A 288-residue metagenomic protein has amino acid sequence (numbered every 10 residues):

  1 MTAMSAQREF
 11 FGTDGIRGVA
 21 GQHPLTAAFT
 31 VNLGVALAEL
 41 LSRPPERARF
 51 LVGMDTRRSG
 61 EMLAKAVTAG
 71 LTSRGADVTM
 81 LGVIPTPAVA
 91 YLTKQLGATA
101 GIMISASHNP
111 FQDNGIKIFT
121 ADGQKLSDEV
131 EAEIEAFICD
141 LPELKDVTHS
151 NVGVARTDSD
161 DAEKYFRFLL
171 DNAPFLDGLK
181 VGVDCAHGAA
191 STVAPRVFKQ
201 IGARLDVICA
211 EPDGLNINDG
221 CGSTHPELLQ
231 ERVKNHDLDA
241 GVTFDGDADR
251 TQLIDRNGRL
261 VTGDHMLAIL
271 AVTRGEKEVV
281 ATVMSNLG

Functional and structural regions predicted by a protein language model:
M1-A69, S73-R74, T99, A155-L179: An N-terminal, well-structured beta->alpha segment
T2-A6, V19, N114-H236: Gly/Ser/Thr-enriched, mixed-charge loops and adjacent short helices that form phosphate/oxyanion-binding elements
E39, R43, R47-D113, R196-I254: N-terminal small/polar loop signature for handling phosphorylated ligands or for N-terminal nucleophile
F50-G53, V89, V183, K277-A281: Conserved PLP-anchoring active-site segment centered on the Schiff-base-forming lysine
D55-L63, C185-T192, S285: Glycine-rich phosphate-binding loops at beta-strand->alpha-helix junctions
T72, A88, A132-F166, R256-G288: Proline/glycine-rich low-complexity loops and linkers
D77-V78, L179-V181, E276-V279: Short active-site oxyanion
F111-Q112, I118-S127, A136, L228-G288: Replace "Mg2+/Mn2+-dependent" with "divalent metal-dependent
